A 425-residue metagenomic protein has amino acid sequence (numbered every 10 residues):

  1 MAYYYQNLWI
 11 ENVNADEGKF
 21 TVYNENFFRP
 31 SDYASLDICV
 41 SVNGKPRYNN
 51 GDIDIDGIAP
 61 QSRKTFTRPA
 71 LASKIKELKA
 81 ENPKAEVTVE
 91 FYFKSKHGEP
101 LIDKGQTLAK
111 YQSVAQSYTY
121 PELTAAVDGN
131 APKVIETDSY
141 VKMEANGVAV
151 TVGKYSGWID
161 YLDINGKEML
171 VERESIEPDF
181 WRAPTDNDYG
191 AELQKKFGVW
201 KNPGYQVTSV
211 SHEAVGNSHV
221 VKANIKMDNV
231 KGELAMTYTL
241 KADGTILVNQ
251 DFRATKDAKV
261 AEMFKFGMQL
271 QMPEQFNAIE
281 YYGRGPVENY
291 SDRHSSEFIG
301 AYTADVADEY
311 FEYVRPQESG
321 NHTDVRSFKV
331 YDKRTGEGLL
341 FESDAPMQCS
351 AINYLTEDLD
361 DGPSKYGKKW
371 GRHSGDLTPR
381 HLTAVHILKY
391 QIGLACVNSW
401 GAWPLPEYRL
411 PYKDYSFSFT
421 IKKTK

Functional and structural regions predicted by a protein language model:
M1-K154: Carbohydrate-binding surfaces of carbohydrate-active enzymes
S73, E77, N82, Y118-K425: Beta-strand/loop-rich accessory regions of lumenal/periplasmic or secreted enzymes, predominantly carbohydrate-active
